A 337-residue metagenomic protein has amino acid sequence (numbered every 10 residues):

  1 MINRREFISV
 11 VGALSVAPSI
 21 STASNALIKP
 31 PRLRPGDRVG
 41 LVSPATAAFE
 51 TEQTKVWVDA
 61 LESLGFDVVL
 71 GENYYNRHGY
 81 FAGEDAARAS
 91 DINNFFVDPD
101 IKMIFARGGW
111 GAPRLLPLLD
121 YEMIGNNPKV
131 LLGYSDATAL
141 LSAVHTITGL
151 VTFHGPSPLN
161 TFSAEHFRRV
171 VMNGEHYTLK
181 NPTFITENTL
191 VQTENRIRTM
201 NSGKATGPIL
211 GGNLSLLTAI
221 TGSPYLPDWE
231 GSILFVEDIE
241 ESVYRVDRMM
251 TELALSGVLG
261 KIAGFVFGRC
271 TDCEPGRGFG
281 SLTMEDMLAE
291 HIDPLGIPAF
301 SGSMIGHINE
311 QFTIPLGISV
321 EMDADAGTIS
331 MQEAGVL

Functional and structural regions predicted by a protein language model:
M1-S15: N-terminal secretory signal peptides and thylakoid transit peptides that target proteins across membranes
I20-A48, E52-Q53: C-terminal segment of N-terminal export signals and the immediately downstream linker at the start of the mature
N73-N127: N-terminal small/polar loop signature for handling phosphorylated ligands or for N-terminal nucleophile
Y121-A143, V151-S157: Short, acidic/small-residue loops that bind anionic groups at enzyme active sites
A139-T148, N309-I314: Glycine-rich, charge-decorated loop segments at or immediately adjacent to ligand/cofactor-binding or catalytic sites
F153, S157-N213: Conserved anion/nucleotide-ligand pocket segment
I209-V246: Oxyanion-binding "anion nests"
R245-L337: C-terminal active-site/capping subdomain that shapes the small-molecule cofactor and substrate pocket of enzyme
